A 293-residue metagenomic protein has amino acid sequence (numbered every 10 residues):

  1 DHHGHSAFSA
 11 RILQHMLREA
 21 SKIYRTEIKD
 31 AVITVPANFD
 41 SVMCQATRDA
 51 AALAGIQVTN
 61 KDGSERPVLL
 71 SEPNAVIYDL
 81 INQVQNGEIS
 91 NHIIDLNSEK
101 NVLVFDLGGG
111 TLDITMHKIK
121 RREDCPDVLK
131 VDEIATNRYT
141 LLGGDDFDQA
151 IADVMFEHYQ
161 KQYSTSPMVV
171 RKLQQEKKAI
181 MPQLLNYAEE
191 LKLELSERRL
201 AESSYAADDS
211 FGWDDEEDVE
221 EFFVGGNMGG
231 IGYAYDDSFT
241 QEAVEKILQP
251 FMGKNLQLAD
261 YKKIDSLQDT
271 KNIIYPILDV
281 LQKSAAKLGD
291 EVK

Functional and structural regions predicted by a protein language model:
D1-V104, E123-C125, Q174-I231, E242: Nucleotide/phosphate-binding catalytic cleft detector across ATP-hydrolyzing and phosphate-transferring enzymes
H2-G4, N38, T140-K293: Gly/charged contiguous loops adjacent to phosphate- or pyrophosphate-bearing nucleotide/cofactor binding elements
C44-Q45, P67-D79, G109-T115, Q149 (+1 more regions): Conserved long hydrophobic alpha-helices within structured protein cores
L53, L112-I114, K293: N-terminal low-hydrophobic presequence detector
N82-Y159: Glycine-rich phosphate-binding loop of actin/hexokinase-like ATP-binding domains
